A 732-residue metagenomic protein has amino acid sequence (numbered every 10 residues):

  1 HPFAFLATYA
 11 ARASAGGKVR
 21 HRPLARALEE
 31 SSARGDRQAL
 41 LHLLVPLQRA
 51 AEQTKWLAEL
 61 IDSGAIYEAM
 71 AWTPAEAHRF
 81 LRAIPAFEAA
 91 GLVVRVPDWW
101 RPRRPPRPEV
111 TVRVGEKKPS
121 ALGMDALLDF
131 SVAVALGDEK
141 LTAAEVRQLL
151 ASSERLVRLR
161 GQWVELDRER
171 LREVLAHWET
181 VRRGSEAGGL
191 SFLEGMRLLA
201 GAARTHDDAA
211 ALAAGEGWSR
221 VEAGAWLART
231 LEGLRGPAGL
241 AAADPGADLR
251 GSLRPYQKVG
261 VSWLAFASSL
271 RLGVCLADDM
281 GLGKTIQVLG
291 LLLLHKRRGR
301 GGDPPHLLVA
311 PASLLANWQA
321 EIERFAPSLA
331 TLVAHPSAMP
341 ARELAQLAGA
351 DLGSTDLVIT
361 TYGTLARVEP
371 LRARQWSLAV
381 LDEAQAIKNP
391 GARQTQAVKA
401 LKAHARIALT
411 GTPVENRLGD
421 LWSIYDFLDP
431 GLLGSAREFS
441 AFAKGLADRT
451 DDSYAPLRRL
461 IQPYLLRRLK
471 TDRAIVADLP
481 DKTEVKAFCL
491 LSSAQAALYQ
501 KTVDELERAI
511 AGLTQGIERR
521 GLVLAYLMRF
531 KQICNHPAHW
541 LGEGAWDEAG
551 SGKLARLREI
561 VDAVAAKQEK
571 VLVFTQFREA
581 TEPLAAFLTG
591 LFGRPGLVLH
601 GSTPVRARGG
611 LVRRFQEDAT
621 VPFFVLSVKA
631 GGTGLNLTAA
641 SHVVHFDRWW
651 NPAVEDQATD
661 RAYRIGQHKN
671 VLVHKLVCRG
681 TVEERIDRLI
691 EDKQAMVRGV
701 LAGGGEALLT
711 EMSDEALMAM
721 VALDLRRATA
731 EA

Functional and structural regions predicted by a protein language model:
H1-R229: Accessory nucleic-acid engagement/destabilization modules that flank
G215-T450, R458-A732: ASCE P-loop NTPase motor core, strongest for the SF2 helicase catalytic module
